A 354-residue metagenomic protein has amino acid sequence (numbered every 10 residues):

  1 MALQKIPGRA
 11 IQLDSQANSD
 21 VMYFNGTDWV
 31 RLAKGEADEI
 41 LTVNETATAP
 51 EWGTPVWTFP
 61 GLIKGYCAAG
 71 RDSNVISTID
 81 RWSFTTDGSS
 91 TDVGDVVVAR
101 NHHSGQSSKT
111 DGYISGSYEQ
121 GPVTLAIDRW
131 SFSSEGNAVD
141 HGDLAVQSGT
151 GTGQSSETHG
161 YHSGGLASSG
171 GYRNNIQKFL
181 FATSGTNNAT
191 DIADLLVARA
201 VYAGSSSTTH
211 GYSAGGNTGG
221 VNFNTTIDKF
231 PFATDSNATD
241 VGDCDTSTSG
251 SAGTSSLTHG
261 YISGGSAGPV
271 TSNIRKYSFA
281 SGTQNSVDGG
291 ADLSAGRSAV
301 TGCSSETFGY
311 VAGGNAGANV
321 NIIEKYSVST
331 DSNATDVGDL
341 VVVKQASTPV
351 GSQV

Functional and structural regions predicted by a protein language model:
M1-G61, F84-D87, D95-V96, L144 (+5 more regions): Extracellular repetitive beta-rich solenoid segments
G8-I11, N25-R31, C67-A68, V93 (+8 more regions): Short, recurring structural edge motifs at helix starts
F24, V43, I79-W82, I127-W130 (+4 more regions): Hydrophobic/aromatic beta-strand positions that recur at structurally equivalent sites within the blades
A37-D38, L62, V75-T78, S90 (+15 more regions): A detector of repeated loop/turn-to-beta-strand junctions in beta-rich toroidal repeat architectures
A47, T86-G88, S134, T183-G185 (+3 more regions): Short coil turn/linker residues within repeat-based beta-strand modules
G61-S73, F84, K109-P122, F132 (+9 more regions): Glycine-centered tight turns/hairpins at beta-strand boundaries that repeat across beta-rich repeat domains
I63-Y66, N101-G105, T110-D111, G149-G153 (+5 more regions): Beta-propeller and closely related beta-sheet repeat lectin domains
S90-D95, N137-D143, N188-D194, N237-D243 (+2 more regions): A short beta-strand motif characteristic of beta-propeller blades
